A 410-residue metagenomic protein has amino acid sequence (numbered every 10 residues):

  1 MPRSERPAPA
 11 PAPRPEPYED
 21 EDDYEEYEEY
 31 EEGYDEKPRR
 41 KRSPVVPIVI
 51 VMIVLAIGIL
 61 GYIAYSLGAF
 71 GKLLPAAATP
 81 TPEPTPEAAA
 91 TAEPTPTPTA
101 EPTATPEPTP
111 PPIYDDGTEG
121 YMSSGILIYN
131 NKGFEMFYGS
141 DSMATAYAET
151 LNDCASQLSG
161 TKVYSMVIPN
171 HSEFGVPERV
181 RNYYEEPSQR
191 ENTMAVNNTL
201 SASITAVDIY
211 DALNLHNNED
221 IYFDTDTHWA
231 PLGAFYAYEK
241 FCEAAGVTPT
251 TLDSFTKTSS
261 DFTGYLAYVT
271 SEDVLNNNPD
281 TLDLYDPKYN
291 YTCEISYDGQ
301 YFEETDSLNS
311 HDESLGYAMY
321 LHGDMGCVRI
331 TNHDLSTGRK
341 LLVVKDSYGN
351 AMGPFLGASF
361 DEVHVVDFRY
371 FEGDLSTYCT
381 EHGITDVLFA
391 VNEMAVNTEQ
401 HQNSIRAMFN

Functional and structural regions predicted by a protein language model:
M1-R40: N-terminal targeting leaders characterized by basic, low-complexity, disordered sequences that direct proteins
R3, V46-E93, P98-N410: Extracellular glycan-modifying ectodomains
P9, P17, R42-V45, A92 (+1 more regions): Intrinsically disordered, low-complexity Ser/Pro/Thr-rich segments that encode short linear phospho-regulatory motifs
